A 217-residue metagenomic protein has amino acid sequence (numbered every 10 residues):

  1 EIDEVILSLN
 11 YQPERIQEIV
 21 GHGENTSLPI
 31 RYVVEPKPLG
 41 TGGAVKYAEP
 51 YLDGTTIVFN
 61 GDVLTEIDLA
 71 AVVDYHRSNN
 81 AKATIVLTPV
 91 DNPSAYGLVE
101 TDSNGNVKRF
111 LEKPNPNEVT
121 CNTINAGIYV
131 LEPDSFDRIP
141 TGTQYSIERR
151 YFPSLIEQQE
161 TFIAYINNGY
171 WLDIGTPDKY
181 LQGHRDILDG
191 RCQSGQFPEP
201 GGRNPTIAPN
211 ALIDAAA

Functional and structural regions predicted by a protein language model:
E1-A71: Conserved N-terminal catalytic core of the sugar/cofactor nucleotidyltransferase
D3-V5, K82, T161: Residues at the starts of beta-strands that form the adenosine-phosphate
L9, V34, N60, I85-L87 (+2 more regions): Short loop/edge segments at beta-strand edges and connector loops that shape dinucleotide/nucleotide cofactor-binding
I16, A48, D62, H76 (+3 more regions): Residue-level signal for inorganic ion chemistry
H22-T26, Y51, Y75-S78, E100-N106: Short, hinge-like loop/turn segments at secondary-structure boundaries
T56-I57, L64, A70-R77, D91-P93 (+1 more regions): Catalytic-core segments of class I nucleotidyltransferases/pyrophosphorylases that form NMP-activated intermediates
N79-P89: A short, conserved acidic/glycine-rich loop-to-beta-strand motif that forms the donor nucleotide-sugar/metal
E199, P205, N210-A217: A structural motif detector for beta-strand N-caps
